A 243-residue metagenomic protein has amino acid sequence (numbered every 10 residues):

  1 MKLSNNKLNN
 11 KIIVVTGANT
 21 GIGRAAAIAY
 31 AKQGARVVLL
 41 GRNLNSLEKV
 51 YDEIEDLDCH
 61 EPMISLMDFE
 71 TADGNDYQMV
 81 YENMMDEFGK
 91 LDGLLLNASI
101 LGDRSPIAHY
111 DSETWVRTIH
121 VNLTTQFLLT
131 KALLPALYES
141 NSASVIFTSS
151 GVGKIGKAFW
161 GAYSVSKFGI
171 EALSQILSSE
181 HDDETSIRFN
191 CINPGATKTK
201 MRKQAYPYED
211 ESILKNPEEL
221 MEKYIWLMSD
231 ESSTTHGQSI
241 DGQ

Functional and structural regions predicted by a protein language model:
N19-G21: Conserved glycine-rich cofactor-binding loop
L57-D73: Rossmann-fold cofactor-recognition segment
V80, S105-I107, D111-V116: Substrate-binding pocket helix/loop in short-chain dehydrogenase/reductase
T130, S166: Active-site helix of classical SDR
S150: Residue(s) in the substrate-gating loop at a strand-loop-helix junction that position the organic substrate next
I155, I176-I187: Active-site-adjacent segment of SDR/Rossmann-fold oxidoreductases
I187, C191-I192, T199, Y208-Q243: C-terminal helical subdomain
